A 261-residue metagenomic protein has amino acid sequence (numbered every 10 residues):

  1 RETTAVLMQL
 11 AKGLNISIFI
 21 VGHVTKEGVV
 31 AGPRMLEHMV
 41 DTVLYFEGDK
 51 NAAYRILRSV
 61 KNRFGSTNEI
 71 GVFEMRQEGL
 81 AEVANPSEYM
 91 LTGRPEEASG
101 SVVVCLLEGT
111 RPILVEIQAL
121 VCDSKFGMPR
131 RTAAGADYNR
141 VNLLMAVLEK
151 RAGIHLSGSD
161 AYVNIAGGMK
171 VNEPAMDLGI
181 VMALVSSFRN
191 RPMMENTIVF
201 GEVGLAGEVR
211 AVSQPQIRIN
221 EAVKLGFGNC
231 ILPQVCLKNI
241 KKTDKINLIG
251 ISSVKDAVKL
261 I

Functional and structural regions predicted by a protein language model:
R1-R34, H38-I261: Peripheral, non-AAA+ core regions of ATP-driven protein-machinery
